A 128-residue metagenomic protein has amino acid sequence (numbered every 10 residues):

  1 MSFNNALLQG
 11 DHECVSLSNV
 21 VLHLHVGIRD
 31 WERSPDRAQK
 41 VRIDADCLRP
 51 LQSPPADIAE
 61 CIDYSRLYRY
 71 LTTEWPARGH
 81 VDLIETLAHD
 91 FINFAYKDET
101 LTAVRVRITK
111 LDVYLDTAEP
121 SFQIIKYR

Functional and structural regions predicted by a protein language model:
M1-R128: N-terminal, polar/charged subdomain of small-to-medium soluble alpha/beta proteins
